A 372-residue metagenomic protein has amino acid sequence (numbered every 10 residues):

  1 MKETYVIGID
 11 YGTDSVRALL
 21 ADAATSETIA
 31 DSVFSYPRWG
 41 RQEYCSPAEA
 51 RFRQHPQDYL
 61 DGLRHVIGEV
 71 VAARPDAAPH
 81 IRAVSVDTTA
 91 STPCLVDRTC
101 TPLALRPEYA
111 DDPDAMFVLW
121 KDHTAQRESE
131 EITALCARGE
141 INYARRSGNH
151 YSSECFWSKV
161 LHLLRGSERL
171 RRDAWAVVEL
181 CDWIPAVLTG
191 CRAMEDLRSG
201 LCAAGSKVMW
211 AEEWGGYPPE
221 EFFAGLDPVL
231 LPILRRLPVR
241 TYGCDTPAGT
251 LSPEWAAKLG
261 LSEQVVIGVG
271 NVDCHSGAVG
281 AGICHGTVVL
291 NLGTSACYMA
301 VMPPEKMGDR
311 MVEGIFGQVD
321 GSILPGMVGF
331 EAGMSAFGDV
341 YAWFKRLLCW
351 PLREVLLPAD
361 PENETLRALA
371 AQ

Functional and structural regions predicted by a protein language model:
M1-L105, P232, A257-V269: N-terminal glycine/serine-rich phosphate-binding loop of ATP-dependent small-molecule kinases, especially carbohydrate
Y11-T13, A134-N271: Gly/Ser/Thr-rich active-site cleft segment
R17-L19, T189-A193, A211, E362-Q372: Conserved ATP-utilizing enzyme core subdomain
I29, P75-C155: Active-site phosphate-binding/coordination module
S46-A50, D111-V118, Q318-E331: Short beta-alpha connecting loops at secondary-structure transitions that line or flank enzyme active sites
Q54-Q57, I81-T88, Y109-A110, V118-K121 (+7 more regions): Active-site nucleophile and cofactor-binding loops and adjacent substrate-binding regions of central metabolic enzymes
C155, M209-P325, L352-R353, A359-E364 (+1 more regions): ATP-dependent carbohydrate kinase catalytic cores
G326, A332-W343, L348-C349: A conserved active-site cap/scaffold subdomain adjacent to cofactor or substrate pockets
